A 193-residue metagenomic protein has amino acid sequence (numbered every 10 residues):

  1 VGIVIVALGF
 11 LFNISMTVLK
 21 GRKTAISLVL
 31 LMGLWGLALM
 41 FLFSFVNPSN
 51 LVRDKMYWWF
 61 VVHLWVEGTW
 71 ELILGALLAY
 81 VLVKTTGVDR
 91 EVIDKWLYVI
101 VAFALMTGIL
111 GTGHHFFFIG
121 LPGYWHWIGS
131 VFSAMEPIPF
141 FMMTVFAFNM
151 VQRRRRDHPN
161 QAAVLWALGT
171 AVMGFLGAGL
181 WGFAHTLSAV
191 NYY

Functional and structural regions predicted by a protein language model:
V1-G2, D54-W70, W125-M135, Y193: Short aromatic-rich membrane-water interface segments that cap or initiate transmembrane helices in multi-pass membrane
G2-N13, W65-V81, A134-N149: Hydrophobic cores of alpha-helical transmembrane segments in multi-pass inner/ER membrane proteins, independent
I3-F10, K23-S44: Extended, charged catalytic domains and RNA/DNA-binding interfaces, predominantly in divalent-metal-using enzymes
F12-V29, F45-F60, G75-V99, G113-W127 (+2 more regions): Juxtamembrane membrane-water interface segments of multi-pass membrane proteins, especially cytoplasmic-side
G33-M40, E71, W96-T112, P137-P139 (+1 more regions): Hydrophobic membrane-spanning alpha-helices of multi-pass integral membrane proteins
H63, M143, V172-G174: Intrinsically disordered, low-complexity regions enriched in Ser/Pro/Gly/Gln/His and often acidic
F132, F148, V164, T170-M173 (+1 more regions): Generic hydrophobic alpha-helical scaffold/packing signal
